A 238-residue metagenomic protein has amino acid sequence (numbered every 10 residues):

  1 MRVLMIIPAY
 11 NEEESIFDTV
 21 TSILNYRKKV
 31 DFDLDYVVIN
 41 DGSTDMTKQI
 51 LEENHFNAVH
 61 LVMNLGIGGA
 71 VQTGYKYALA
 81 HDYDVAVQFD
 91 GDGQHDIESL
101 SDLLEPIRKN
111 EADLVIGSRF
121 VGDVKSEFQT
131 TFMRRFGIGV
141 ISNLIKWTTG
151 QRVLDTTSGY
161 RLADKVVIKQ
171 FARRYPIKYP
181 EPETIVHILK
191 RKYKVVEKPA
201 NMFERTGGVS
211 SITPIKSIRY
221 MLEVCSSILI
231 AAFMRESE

Functional and structural regions predicted by a protein language model:
M1-V3, N143, T148-G150, R173-E238: Hydrophobic helical membrane-anchoring modules
R2-V3, L24-V37, M46: Short loop->beta transition adjacent to catalytic acidic/histidine clusters or analogous donor-positioning motifs
I7, V20, F32-G42, F89: Short beta-strand/loop segment that forms part of the nucleotide-sugar
E12-R27: Short, well-formed alpha-helical segments that are part of the catalytic scaffolds of diverse glycosyltransferases
E12-S15, S43, D96: Donor nucleotide-sugar binding loop of glycosyltransferases
N40-K48, G93: A conserved acidic beta->alpha catalytic loop
L61, F89-G91: Catalytic metal- and UDP-sugar-binding loop of GT-A-like glycosyltransferases, i.e., residues flanking the conserved
M63, I67-A80, V85, I97-K178 (+1 more regions): Acceptor/aglycone-binding surface of glycosyltransferases and processive sugar-polymer synthases
